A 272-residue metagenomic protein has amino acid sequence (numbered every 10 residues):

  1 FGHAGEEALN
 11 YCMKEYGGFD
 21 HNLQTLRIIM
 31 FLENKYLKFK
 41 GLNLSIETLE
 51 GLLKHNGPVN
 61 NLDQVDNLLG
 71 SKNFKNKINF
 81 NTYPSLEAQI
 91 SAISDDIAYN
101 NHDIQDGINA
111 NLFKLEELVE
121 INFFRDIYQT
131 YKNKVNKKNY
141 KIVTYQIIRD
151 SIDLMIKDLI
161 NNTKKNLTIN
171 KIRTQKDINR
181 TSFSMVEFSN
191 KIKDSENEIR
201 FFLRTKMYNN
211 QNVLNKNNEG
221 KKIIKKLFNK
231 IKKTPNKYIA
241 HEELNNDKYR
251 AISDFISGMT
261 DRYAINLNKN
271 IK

Functional and structural regions predicted by a protein language model:
F1-N22: Aspartate-rich (DDxxD/NDxxD/DxxxD) Mg2+/diphosphate-binding motifs and their adjoining helix-loop segments
F19-L23, I28-L37, G41-K272: Histidine-centered, transition-metal-coordinating active-site segments
